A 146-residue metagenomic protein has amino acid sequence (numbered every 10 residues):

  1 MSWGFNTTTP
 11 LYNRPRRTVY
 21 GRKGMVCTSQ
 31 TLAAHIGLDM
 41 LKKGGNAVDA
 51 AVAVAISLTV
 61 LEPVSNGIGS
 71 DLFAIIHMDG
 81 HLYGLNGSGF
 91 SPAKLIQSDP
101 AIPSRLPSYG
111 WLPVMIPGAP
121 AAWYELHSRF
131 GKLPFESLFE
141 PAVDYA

Functional and structural regions predicted by a protein language model:
M1-H35, D39, A47-A146: Noncatalytic scaffold domains of N-terminal-nucleophile
